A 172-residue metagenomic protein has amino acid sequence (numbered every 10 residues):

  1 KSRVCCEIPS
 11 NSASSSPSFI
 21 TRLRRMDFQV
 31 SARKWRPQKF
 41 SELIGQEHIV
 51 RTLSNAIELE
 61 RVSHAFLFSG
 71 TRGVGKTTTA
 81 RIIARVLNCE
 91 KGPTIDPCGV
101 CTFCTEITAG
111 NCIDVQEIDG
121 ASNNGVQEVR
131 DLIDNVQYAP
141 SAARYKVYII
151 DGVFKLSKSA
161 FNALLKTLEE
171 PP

Functional and structural regions predicted by a protein language model:
C5-C6: Cysteine-centered motifs
S12-S14: N-terminal polybasic/positive-inside topogenic patches
S16-P172: P-loop/Walker A NTP-binding region and its immediately flanking N-terminal helices in P-loop NTPase folds
